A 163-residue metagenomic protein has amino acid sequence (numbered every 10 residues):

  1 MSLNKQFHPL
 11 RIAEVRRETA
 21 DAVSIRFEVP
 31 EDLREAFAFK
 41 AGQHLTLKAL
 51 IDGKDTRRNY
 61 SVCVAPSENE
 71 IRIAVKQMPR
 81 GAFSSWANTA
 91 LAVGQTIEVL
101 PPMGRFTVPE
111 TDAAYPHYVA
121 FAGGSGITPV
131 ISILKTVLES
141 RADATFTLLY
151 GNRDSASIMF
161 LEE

Functional and structural regions predicted by a protein language model:
S2-T96, L100, P116, A144 (+1 more regions): Ferredoxin-reductase
F27-V29, L47, I131-K135, E162: Short, well-ordered amphipathic alpha-helices
V62, I127-E139: Histidine-anchored nucleotide/phosphate-binding helix
N69, G104-F106, T128: Glycine-centered loop/turn positions within well-structured domains that cap or flank conserved ligand/cofactor-binding
I97-E98, V130, F160: Conserved N-terminal glycine/acidic-rich loop preference
P101-P116: A short, basic/flexible loop-to-alpha-helix module at the beginning of a structural domain
H117-T128: Short, glycine-rich nucleotide/cofactor-binding loops
E139-E163: Cysteine-dependent PTP/DSP-like catalytic domain, specifically the C-terminal lobe
